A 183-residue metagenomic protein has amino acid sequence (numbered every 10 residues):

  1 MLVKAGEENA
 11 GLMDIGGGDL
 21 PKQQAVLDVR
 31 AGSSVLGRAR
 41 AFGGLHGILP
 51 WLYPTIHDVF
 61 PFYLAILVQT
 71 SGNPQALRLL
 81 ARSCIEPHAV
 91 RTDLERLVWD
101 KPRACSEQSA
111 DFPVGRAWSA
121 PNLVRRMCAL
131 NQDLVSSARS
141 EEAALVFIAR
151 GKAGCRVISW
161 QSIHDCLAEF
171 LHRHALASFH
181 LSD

Functional and structural regions predicted by a protein language model:
L2-E8, K22-D183: Extended accessory and catalytic-adjacent subdomains in large enzymes
